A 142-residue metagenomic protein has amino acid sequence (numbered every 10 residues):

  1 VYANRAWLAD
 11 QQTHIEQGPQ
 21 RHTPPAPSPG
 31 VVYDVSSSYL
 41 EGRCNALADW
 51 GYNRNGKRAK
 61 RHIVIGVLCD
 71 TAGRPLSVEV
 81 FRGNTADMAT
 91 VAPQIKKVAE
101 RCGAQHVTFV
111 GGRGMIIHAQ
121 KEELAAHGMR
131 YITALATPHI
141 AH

Functional and structural regions predicted by a protein language model:
V1-H142: Anion-binding and metal-coordination hotspots
